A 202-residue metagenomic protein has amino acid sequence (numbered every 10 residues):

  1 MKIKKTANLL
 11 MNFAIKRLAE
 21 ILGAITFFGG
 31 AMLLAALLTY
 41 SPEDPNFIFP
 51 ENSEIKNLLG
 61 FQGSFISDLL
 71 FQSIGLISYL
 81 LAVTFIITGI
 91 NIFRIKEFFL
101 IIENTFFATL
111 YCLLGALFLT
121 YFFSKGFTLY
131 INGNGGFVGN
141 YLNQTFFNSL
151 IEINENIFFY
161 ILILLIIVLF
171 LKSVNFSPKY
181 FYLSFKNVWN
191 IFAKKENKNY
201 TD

Functional and structural regions predicted by a protein language model:
M1-D202: Alpha-helical transmembrane segments used as membrane anchors
